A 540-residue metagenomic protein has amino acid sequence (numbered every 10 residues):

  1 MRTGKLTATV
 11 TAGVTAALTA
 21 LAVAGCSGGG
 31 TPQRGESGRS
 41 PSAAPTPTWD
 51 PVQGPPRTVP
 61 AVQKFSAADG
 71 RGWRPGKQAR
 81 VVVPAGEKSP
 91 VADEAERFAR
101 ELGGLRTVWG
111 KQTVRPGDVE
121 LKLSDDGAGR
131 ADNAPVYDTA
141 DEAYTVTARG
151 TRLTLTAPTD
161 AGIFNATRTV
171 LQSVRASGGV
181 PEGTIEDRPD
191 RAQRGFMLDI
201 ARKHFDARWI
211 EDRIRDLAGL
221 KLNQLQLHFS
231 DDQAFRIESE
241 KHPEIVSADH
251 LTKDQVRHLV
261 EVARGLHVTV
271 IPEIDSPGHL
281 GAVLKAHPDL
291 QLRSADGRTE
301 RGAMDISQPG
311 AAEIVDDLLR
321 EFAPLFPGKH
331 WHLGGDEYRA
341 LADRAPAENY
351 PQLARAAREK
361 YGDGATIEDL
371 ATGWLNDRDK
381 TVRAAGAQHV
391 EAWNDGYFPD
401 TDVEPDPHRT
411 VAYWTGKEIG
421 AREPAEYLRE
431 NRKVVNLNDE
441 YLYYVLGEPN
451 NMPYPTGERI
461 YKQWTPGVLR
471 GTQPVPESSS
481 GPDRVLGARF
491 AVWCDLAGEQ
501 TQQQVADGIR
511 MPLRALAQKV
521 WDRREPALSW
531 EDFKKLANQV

Functional and structural regions predicted by a protein language model:
R2-T9, G13-A20, C26-P158, T169-V170 (+2 more regions): Acidic, contiguous N-terminal accessory segments
V81, T159, F196, L217 (+6 more regions): Conserved, mostly hydrophobic/aromatic
T107, V390-D395, D402-V540: Flexible, acidic glycine-rich loops studded with aromatic residues
T139-A312, R320-H330, P346, L496: Feature activates predominantly on carbohydrate-active enzymes
Q193-M197, Q224-Q226, H267-I271, H330-H332 (+4 more regions): Structural preference for beta-strand elements that scaffold enzyme active sites
A201, S230-A234, E273-H279, D336-A340 (+4 more regions): Active-site beta-loop-alpha junctions enriched in small/polar residues
Q255-V270, F322-P327, W374-H389, S478-V485: A structural motif corresponding to the C-terminal end of an alpha-helix and its immediate exit/capping segment
R301-H408, W414, I419-P424: Active-site neighborhood of glycoside hydrolase catalytic domains
